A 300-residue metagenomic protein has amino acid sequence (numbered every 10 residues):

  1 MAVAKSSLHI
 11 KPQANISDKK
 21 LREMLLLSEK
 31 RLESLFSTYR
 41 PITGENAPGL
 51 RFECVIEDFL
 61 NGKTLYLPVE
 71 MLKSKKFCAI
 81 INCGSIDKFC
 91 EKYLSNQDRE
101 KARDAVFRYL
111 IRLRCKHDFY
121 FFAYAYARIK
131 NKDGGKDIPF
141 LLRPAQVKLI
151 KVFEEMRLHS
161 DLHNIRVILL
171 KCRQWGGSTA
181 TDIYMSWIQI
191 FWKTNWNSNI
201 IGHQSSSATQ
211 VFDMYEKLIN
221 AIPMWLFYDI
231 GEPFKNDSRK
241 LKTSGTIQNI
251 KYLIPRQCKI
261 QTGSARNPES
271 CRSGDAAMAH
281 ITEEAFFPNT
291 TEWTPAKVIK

Functional and structural regions predicted by a protein language model:
A2-K300: Phosphate/NTP-binding elements of NTP-utilizing enzymes
